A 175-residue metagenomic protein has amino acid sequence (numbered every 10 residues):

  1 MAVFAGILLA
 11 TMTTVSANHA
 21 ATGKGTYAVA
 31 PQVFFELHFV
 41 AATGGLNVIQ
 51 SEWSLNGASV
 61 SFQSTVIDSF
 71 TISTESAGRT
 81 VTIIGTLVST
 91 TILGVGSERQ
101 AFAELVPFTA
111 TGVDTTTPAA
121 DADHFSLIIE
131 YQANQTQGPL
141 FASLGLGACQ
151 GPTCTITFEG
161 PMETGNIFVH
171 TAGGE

Functional and structural regions predicted by a protein language model:
M1-A17: Sec-dependent, cleavable N-terminal signal peptides
L8, T14, T74-S76, P118: Sterically constrained small-residue positions within well-ordered secondary structures of folded domains
T14-A30, F34, E175: Boundary/junction segments of secreted and surface-exposed precursor proteins
S16-N18, T43-G45, P118-S126: A short, compositionally biased
Y27-G112: Predominantly extracellular/secreted and cell-surface proteins with exposed, flexible low-complexity segments
V88-E175: Extracytosolic secretory-pathway proteins
